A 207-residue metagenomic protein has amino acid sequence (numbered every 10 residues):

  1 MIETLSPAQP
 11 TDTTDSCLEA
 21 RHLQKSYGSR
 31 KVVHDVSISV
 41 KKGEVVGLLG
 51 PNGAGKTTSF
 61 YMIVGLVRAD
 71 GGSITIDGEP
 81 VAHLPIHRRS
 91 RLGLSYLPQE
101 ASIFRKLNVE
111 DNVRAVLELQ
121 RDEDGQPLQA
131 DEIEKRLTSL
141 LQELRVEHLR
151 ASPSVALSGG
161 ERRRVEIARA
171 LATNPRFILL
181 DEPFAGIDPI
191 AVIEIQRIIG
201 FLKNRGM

Functional and structural regions predicted by a protein language model:
L49-P51: The feature captures the beta-strand-to-loop junction immediately N-terminal to the Walker
P80-A101, A130-D131: ABC ATPase NBD coupling module
Q126-L149, Q196-G200: Conserved ABC ATPase "signature" region
P153-L157, E161: Conserved ABC ATPase signature
N174: Conserved catalytic motifs of ABC-family nucleotide-binding domains
I178-D181: Catalytic Walker B motif of ABC-type/P-loop ATPase nucleotide-binding domains
